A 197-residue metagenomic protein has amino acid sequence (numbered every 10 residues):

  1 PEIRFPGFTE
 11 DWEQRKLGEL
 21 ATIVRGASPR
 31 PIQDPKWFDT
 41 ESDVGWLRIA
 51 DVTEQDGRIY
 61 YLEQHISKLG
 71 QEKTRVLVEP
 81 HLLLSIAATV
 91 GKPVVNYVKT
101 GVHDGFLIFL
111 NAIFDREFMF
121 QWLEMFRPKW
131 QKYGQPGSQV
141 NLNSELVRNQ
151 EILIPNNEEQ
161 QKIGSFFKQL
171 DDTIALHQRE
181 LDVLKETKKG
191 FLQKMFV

Functional and structural regions predicted by a protein language model:
P1-R15, N156-V197: Amphipathic alpha-helical segments with low aromatic content
E2, D104-F106, V147-N149: Short, solvent-exposed beta-strand edge segments and adjacent coil->beta transition regions
R4-P29, Q55: Non-catalytic DNA-recognition/assembly elements of restriction-modification systems
G18-A21, I32-S67: DNA target-recognition patches
E19-I23, L77-E79, F109, R148-L153 (+3 more regions): C-terminal accessory/regulatory regions appended to core domains
R25-P29, V52, P128, K189: Generic structural signal for secondary-structure transition and capping sites
K36, E124-I152: Specificity-determining recognition surfaces
R48-A50, G57-E124, P136: A short beta-sheet element
